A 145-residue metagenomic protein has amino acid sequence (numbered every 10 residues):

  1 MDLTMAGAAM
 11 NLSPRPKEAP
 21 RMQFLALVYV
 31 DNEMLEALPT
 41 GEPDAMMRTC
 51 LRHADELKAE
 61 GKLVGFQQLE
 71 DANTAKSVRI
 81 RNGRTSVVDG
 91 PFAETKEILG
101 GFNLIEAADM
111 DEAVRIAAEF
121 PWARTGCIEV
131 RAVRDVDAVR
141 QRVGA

Functional and structural regions predicted by a protein language model:
D2-G7, N11-A145: Conserved, structured core segments of small domains
